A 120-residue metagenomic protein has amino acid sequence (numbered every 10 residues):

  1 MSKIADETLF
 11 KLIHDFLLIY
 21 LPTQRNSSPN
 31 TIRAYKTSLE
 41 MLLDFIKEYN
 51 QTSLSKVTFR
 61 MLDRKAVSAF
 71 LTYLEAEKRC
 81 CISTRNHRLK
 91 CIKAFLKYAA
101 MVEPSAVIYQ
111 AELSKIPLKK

Functional and structural regions predicted by a protein language model:
S2-I4, D15-N30, K36-K120: N-terminal core-binding DNA-recognition domain of tyrosine recombinases/integrases
D6-K11: A detector for short, charged/polar N-terminal pre-domain segments
